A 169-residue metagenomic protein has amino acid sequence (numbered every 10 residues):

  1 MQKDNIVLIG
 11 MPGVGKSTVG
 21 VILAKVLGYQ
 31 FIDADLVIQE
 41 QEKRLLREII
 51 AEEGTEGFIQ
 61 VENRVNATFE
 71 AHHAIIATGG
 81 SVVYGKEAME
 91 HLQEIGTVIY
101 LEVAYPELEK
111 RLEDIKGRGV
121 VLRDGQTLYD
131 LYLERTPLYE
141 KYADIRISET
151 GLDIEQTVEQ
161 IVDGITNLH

Functional and structural regions predicted by a protein language model:
M1-Q2, I22, V26, T136-H169: NTP-dependent small-molecule kinase module
L8: Hydrophobic anchor at the beta1->P-loop junction of P-loop NTPases
M11: P-loop (Walker A) phosphate-binding loop of NTP-binding proteins
V14: ATP-binding Walker
S17: Walker A/P-loop
K25-A34: Post-Walker A helix-loop "phosphate-sensing" segment adjacent to the P-loop in P-loop NTPases
L36-V82, K86-E90: ATP-dependent small-molecule kinase phosphotransfer cores that center on conserved nucleotide phosphate-binding segments
I95-T136: A glycine- and Lys/Arg-enriched "phosphate-lid" helix/loop adjacent to the NTP-binding pocket of small-molecule kinases
